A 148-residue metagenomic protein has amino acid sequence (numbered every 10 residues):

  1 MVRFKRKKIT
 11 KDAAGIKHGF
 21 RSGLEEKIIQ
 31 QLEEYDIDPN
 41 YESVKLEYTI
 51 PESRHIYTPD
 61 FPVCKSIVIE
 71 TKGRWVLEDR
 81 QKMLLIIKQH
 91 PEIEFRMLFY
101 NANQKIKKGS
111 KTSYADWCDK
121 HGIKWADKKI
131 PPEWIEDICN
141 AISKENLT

Functional and structural regions predicted by a protein language model:
M1-T148: Nucleic-acid endo/exonuclease domains
